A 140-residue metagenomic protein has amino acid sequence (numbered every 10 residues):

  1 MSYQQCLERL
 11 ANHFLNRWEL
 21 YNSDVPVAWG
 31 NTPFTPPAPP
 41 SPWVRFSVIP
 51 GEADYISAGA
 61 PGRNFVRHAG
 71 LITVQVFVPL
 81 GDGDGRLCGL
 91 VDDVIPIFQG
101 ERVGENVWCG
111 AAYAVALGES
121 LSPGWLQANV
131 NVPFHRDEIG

Functional and structural regions predicted by a protein language model:
M1-A60, D84, L90: Small/polar-rich, solvent-exposed N-terminal microdomains that initiate assembly or binding
M1-Q4, G81, G85, E119-S122 (+1 more regions): Charge-dense, low-complexity intrinsically disordered segments
L20, P37-S41, R67, E105 (+1 more regions): A generic structural signal for short, non-catalytic loop/turn and secondary-structure boundary residues
Y21, D92-G140: Acidic-leaning, charged glycine-interspersed low-complexity segments
E52, L80-D82, E138-G140: Residues that cap or initiate secondary-structure elements
R63-A69, V78-Q99: Extracellular/virion structural assembly segments
F65-L80, L126-D137: Oligomerization/assembly interface segments of phage tail-like spikes and tubes
